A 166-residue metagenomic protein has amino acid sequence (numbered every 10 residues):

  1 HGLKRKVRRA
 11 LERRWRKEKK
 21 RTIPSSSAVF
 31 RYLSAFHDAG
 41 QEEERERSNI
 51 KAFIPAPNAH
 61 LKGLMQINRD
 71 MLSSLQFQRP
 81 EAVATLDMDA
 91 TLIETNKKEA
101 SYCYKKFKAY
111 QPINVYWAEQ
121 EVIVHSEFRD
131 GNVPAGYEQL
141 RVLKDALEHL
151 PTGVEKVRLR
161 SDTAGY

Functional and structural regions predicted by a protein language model:
H1, R5: Gly/serine-rich nucleotide phosphate-binding loop at the start of the catalytic core of nucleotide/ADP-ribose-handling
L11-N114: Active-site-proximal, Lys/Arg-enriched surface segment that forms a nucleic-acid-binding/basic interface patch
A28, E138-V142, Y166: General structural feature for long, well-ordered alpha-helical segments within catalytic domains of soluble enzymes
P80, T152-E155: Short helix-loop-beta connector
D89, K156-G165: Acidic/histidine-rich, metal-coordinating catalytic segments
I93-T95, N132-V133, G165-Y166: Flexible loop/turn segments at secondary-structure boundaries
C103-T152: Electropositive, glycine- and tryptophan-enriched low-complexity nucleic-acid-binding patches
